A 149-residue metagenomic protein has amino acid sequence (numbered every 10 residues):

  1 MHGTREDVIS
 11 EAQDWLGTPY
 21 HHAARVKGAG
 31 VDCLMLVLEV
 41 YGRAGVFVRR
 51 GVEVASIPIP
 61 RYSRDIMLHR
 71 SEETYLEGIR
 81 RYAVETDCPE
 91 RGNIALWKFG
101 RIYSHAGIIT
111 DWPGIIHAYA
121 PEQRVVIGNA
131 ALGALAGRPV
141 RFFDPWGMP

Functional and structural regions predicted by a protein language model:
M1-T18, N129-P149: Non-catalytic ligand/cofactor/substrate-binding and regulatory segments of enzyme domains
H2-I9, V52-R124, A130, M148: ...with weaker cross-activation on analogous glycine-rich loops/strands in unrelated enzymes
D7-G30, R49-P58: Active-site nucleophile-His-acid catalytic modules used for acyl/amide transfer and hydrolysis across diverse enzymes
Y20, R81-T86, P139-V140: Short secondary-structure junctions
R25-A44: Active-site nucleophilic cysteine motif
G28, V46, G51-V54, L76 (+1 more regions): N-terminal non-globular leader segments, chiefly Sec-dependent signal peptides
